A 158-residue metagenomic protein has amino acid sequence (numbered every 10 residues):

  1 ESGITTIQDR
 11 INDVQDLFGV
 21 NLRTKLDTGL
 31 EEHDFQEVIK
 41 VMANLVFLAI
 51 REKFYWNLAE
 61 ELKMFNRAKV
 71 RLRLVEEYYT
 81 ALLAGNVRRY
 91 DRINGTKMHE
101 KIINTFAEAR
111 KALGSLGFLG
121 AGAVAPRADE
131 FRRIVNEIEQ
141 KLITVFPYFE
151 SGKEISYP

Functional and structural regions predicted by a protein language model:
E1-P158: Mature extracytoplasmic or organellar-lumen-exposed domains after removal of signal/transit peptides
